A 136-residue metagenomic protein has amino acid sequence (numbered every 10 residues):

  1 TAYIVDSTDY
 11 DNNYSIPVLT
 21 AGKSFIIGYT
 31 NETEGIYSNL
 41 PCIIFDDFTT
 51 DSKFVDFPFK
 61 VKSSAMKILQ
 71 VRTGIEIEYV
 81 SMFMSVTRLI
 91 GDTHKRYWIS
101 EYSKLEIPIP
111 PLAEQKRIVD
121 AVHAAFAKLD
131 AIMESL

Functional and structural regions predicted by a protein language model:
T1-T33: Low-complexity, Lys/Gly-biased intrinsically disordered segments
V5-N12, H94-W98, E134: Short coil/turn segments at secondary-structure boundaries
N13-I16, N39-C42, S64-M66: Short, surface-exposed beta-edge/turn micro-motifs
L19-A21, D46-D47, V122: Short His-Asn-centered micro-motif
G28-T49: Short, conserved beta-strand/beta-arch hydrophobic-aromatic motifs that form part of recognition grooves or interface
N39, M82-F83, E134-L136: Accessory (non-catalytic) regions of SAM-dependent nucleic-acid methyltransferases and partner specificity/recognition
I43, F48-I109, K128: Basic, amphipathic alpha-helical recognition segments used for DNA target recognition
E106-L136: Amphipathic alpha-helical coiled-coil/heptad-repeat segments
